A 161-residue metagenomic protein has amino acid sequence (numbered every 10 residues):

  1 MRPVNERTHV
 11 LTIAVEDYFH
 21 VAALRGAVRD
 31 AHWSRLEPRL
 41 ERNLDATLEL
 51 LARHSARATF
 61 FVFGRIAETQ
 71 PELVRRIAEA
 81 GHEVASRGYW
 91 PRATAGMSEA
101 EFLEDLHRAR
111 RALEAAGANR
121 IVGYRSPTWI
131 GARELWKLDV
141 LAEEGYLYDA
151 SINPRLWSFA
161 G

Functional and structural regions predicted by a protein language model:
M1-G123, W129-G161: Catalytic alpha-helical scaffold of carbohydrate-active enzymes acting on polysaccharides/glycoconjugates
